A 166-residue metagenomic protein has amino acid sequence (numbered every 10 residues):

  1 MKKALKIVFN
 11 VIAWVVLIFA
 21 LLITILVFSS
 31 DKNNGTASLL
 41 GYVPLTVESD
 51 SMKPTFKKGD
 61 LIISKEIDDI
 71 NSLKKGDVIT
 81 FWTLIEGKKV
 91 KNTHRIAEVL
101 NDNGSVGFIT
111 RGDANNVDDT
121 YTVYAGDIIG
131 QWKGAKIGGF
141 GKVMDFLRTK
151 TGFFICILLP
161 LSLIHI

Functional and structural regions predicted by a protein language model:
K2-L40: Hydrophobic secretory-pathway targeting helix
L5-I12, E48, M144-R148: Alpha-helical membrane-interface segments at transmembrane helix boundaries
S29-G35, D50, D113-D119: Intrinsically disordered, low-complexity boundary segments flanking structured domains
N34-N101: Membrane-proximal low-complexity regions enriched in glycine and acidic/polar residues
A97-D145: Extended, hydrophilic extramembrane loops/domains of integral membrane proteins
G141-L158: Juxtamembrane/start-of-transmembrane alpha-helix segments at the extracytoplasmic/lumenal side of membrane anchors
I164-I166: Conserved small/polar residues in nucleotide/adenosyl-binding loops
